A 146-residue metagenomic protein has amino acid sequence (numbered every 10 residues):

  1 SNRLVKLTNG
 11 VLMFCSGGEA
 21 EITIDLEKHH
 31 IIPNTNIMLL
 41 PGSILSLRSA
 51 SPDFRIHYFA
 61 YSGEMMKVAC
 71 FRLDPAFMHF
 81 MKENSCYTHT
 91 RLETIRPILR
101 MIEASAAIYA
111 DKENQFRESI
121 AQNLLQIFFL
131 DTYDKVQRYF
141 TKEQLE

Functional and structural regions predicted by a protein language model:
S1-M81, N114-S119: N-terminal regulatory/effector-sensing and dimerization cores that precede helix-turn-helix DNA-binding domains
V5, R91-I95, E118, Q122: Amphipathic, non-membrane alpha-helical segments in soluble helical-bundle scaffolds
I22-I24, A104, I127: Generic alpha-helical hydrophobic packing signal
R48-D111, L130, D134-Y139: A hydrophobic/aromatic-rich effector-binding and dimerization subdomain of bacterial HTH-type transcriptional regulators
R100, S119-I127: Amphipathic alpha-helical interaction segments
E143-E146: A short, Lys/Arg-enriched amphipathic alpha-helix from helix-turn-helix/homeodomain DNA-binding modules
